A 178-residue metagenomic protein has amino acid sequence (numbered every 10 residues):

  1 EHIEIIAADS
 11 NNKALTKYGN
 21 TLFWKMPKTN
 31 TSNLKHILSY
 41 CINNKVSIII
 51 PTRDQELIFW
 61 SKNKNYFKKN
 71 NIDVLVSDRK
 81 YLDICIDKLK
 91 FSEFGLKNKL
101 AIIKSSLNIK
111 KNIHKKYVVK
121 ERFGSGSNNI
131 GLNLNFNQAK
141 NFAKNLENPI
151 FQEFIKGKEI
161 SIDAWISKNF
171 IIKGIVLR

Functional and structural regions predicted by a protein language model:
E1, A101-I103, G174-R178: Short, intrinsically disordered, charge-balanced linker/junction segments flanking boundaries in proteins
E1-L75: ATP-binding N-terminal substructure of ATP-dependent carboxylate-amine bond-forming enzymes
S10, T29-S32, T52-Q55, I86 (+3 more regions): Short beta->alpha linker loops
K13-T21, K110-K115, N141-K144: Short loop/helix-cap segments at secondary-structure boundaries that form the rim of catalytic
G19, K45, A101, F170-I171: Short loop/turn motifs at secondary-structure junctions
I48-P51, K104, I150-E153: Short catalytic-loop micro-motif centered on adjacent basic/acidic residues
K68-L134: A conserved helix-loop-beta module that forms one wall/lid of the active-site cleft in ATP-utilizing catalytic domains
L132-R178: Phosphate-binding site of ATP-dependent enzymes
